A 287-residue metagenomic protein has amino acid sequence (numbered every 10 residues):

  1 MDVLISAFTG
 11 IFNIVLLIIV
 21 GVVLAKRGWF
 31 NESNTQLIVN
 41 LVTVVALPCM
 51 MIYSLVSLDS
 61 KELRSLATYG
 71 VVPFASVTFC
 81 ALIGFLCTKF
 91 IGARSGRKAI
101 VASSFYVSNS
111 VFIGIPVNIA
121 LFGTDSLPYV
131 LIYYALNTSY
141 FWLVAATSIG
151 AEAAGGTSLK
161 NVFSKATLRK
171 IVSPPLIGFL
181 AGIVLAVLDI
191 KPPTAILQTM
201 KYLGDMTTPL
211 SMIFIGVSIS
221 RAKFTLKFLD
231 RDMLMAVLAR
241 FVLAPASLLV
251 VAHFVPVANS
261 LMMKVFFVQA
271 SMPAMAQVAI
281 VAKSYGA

Functional and structural regions predicted by a protein language model:
M1-A287: Alpha-helical transmembrane segments of multi-pass small-molecule/ion transporters
